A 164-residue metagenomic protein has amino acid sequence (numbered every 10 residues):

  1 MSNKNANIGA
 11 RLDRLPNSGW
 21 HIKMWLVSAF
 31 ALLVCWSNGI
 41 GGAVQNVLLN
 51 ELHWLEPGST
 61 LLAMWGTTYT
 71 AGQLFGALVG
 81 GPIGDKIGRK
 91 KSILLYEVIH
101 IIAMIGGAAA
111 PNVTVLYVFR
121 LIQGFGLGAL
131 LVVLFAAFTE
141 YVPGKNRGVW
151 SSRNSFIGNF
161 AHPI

Functional and structural regions predicted by a protein language model:
M1-I164: Transmembrane-helix signature of 12-pass secondary carriers
